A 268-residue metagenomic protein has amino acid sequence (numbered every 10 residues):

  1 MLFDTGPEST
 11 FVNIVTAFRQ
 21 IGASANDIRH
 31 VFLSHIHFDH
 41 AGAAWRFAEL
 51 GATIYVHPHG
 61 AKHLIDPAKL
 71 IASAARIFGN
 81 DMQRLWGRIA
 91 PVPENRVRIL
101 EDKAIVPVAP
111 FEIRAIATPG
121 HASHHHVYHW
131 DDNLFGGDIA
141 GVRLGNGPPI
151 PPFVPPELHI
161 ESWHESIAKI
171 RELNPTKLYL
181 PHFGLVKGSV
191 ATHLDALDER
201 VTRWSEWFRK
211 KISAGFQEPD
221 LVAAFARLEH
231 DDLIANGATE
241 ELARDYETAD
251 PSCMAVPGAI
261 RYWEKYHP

Functional and structural regions predicted by a protein language model:
M1-D27, Y128-D138: Conserved beta-strand hairpin/beta-sheet module of binuclear metal-dependent hydrolase folds, prominently
D4, I14, H35, F47 (+5 more regions): Divalent metal-coordination and catalytic microenvironments
P7-S9, E112-A117, S123-A191: Metallo-beta-lactamase
V12-H59: Active-site metal-binding motif and surrounding structural segment of the metallo-beta-lactamase
Q20, I71-R76, L197-D198: Short, hinge-like loop/turn segments at secondary-structure boundaries
L50, H164-P219: Divalent-metal (often Zn2+) His-rich catalytic cores of metallo-beta-lactamase-fold enzymes
L64-I116, I167: Metallo-beta-lactamase
K210-P268: C-terminal regulatory/interaction regions
